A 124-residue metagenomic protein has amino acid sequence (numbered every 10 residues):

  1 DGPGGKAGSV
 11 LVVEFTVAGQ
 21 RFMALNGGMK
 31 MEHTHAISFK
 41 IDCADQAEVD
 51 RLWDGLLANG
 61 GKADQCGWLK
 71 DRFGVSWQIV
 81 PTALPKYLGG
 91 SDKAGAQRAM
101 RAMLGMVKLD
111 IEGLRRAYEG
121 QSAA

Functional and structural regions predicted by a protein language model:
D1-C66, K70-A124: Glyoxalase I/VOC metalloenzyme domain signal
